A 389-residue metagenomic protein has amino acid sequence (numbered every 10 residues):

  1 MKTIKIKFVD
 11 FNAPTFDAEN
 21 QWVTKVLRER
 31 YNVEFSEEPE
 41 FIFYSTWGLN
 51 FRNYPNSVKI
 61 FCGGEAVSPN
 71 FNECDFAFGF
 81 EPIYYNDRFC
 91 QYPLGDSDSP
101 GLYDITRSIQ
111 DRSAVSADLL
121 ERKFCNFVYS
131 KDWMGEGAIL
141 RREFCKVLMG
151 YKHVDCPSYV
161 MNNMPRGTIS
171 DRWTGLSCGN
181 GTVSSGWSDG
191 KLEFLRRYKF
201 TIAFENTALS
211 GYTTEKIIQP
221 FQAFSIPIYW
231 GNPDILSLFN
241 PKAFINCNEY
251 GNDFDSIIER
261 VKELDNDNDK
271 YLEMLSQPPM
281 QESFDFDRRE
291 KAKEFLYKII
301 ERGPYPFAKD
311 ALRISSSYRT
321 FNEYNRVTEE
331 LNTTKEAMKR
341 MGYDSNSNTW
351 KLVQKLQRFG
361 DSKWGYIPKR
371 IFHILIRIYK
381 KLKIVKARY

Functional and structural regions predicted by a protein language model:
K2-C62, V67, F71-P157, N162 (+2 more regions): Pol beta-like nucleotidyltransferase catalytic core
F204-E205: Short Ser/Thr-rich beta->loop micro-motif in glycosyltransferases that lines and helps position the nucleotide-sugar
R313-Y389: Boundary detector for helix-to-coil junctions that initiate low-complexity/charged tails
